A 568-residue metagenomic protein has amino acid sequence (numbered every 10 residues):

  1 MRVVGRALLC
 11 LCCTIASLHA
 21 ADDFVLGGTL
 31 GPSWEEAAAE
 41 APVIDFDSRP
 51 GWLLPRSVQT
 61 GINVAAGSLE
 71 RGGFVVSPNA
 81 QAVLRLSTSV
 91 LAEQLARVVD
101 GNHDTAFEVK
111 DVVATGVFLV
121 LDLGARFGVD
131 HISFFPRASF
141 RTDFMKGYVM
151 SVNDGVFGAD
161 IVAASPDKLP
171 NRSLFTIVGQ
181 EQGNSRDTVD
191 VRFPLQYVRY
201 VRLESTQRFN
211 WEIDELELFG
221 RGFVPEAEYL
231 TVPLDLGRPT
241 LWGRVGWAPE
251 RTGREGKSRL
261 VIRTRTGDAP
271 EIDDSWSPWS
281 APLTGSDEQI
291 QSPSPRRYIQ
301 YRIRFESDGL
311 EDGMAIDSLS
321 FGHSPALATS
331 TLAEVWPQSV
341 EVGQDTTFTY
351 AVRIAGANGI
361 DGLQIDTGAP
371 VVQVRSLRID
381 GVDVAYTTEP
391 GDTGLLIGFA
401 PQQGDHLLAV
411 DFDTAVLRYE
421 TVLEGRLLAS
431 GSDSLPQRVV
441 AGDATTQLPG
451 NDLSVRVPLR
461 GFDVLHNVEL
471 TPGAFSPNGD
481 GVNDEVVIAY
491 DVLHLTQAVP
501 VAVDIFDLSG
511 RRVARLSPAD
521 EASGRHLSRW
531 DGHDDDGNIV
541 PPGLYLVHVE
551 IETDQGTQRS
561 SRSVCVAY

Functional and structural regions predicted by a protein language model:
M1-R6, Y568: Positively charged n-region of N-terminal signal peptides that target proteins for export
R2-V3, V98, S563: Detector for intrinsically disordered, low-structure N-terminal pre-sequences
V3, P225-E226, E552: Beta-sandwich/jellyroll recognition modules and their flexible linkers
A7-A16: Bacterial N-terminal signal peptides
C12-C13, F412, Q555: A detector of low-complexity, intrinsically disordered, Ser/Thr/Gly/Pro/Ala-rich segments
A21-R460: Beta-strand-rich ligand- or partner-binding modules with a strong bias toward extracellular/periplasmic carbohydrate
G404, V455-Y568: Short loop/turn motifs at secondary-structure boundaries
